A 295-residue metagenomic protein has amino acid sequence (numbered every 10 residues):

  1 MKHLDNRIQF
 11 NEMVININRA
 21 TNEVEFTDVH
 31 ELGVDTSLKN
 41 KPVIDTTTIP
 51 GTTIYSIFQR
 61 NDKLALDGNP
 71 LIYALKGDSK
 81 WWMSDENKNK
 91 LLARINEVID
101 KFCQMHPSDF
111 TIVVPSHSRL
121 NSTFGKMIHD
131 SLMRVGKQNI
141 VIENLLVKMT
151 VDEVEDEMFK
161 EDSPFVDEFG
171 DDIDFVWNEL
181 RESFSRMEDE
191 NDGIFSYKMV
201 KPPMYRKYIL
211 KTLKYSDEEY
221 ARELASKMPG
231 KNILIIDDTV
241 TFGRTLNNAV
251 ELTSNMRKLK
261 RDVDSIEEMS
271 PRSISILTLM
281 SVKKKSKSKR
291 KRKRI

Functional and structural regions predicted by a protein language model:
H3-F110, L146-G230: Active-site-facing substrate-recognition patch
D109-I112, I276: Residue-level signal for inorganic ion chemistry
S116-S122, F242-R244: Gly/Ser/Thr-rich loops at beta-strand to alpha-helix junctions that form or flank small-molecule/cofactor-binding
R119-T123, D152-E155, K285: Short catalytic/ligand-binding loop motif for oxyanion handling, primarily in non-cytosolic enzymes, centered on
M127, N248-L252: Active-site signature of alpha/beta-hydrolase-fold catalytic machinery across serine- and Asp/Cys-nucleophile hydrolases
N144-K148, M256-S286: ATP-dependent adenylation/pyrophosphate-handling site
I235-A249: A phosphate-binding catalytic loop at a beta-strand-loop-alpha-helix junction that coordinates phosphoryl groups
K287-I295: Short Lys/Arg-rich cationic patches that frequently serve as NLS/NoLS or arginine-rich RNA/DNA-binding motifs
